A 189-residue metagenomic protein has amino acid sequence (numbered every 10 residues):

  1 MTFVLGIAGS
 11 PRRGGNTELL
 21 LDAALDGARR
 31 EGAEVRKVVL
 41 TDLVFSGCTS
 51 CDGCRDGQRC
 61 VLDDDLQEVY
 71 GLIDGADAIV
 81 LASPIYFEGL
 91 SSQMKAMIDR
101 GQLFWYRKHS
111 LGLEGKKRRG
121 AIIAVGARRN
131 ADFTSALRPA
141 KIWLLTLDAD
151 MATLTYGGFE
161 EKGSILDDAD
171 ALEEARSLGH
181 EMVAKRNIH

Functional and structural regions predicted by a protein language model:
M1-A82, Y86-F104, G157-H189: N-terminal beta1-alpha1-beta2 submodule of the flavodoxin-like/Rossmannoid cofactor-binding fold
Q93, Y106-T153: Short, glycine-/small-residue-rich phosphate/pyrophosphate-handling segment
